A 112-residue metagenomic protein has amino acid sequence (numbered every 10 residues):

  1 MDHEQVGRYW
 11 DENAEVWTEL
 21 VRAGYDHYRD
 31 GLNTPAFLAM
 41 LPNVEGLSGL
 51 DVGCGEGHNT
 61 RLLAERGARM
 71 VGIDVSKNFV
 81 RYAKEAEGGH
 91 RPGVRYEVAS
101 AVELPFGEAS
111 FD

Functional and structural regions predicted by a protein language model:
M1-V44, H58, L62: Conserved class I S-adenosyl-L-methionine
V21, L41, A83-K84, E108: Short, flexible helix/strand-to-coil boundary loops that buttress conserved ligand/catalytic motifs in alpha/beta
M40-L41, M70, R91, A109: Glycine-centered secondary-structure boundary/capping sites
S48-V52, E56-E103: Class I SAM-dependent methyltransferase SAM/SAH-binding core
V102-D112: A short acidic, Gly/Pro-enriched loop at the edge of an enzyme's catalytic core that lines a small-molecule cofactor
